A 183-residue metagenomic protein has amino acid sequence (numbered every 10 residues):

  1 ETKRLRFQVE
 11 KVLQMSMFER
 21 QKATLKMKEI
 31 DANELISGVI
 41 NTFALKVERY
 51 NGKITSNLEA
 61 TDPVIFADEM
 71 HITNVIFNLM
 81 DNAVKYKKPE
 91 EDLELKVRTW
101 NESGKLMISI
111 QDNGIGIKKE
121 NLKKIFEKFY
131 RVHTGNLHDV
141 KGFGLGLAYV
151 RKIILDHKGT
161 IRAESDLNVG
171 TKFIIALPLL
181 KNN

Functional and structural regions predicted by a protein language model:
E1-L5: Short alpha-helical segment of the dimerization/phosphotransfer core of two-component systems
R20-L25, V64-A67: Conserved micro-motifs of the catalytic ATP-binding
K26-D31, E48, K53-P63: Conserved catalytic submotifs in the C-terminal HATPase_c
A83-V84: Short helix-loop "hinge" at the ATP-lid/N-box region of the Bergerat-fold HATPase_c
D92-G104: Short beta-strand/loop element within the Bergerat-fold HATPase_c
I117-F129: Short conserved segment of the HATPase_c
